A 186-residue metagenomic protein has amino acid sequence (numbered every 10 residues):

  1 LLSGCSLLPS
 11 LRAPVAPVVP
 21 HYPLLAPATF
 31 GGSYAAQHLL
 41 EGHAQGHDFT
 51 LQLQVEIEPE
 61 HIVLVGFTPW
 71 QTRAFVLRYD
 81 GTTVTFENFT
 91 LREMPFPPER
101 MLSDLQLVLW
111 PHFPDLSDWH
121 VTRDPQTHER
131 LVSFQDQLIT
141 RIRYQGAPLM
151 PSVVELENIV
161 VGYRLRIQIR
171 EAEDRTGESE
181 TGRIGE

Functional and structural regions predicted by a protein language model:
L2-G4: C-terminal motif of bacterial Sec signal peptides marking the signal peptidase cleavage site
S6-P17, P27, L39-E41, Q54 (+3 more regions): Mature, soluble, non-transmembrane domains
L25-P59: Post-signal-peptide N-terminal segment of Sec-exported extracytoplasmic proteins
Q45-D80: Extracytoplasmic beta-rich ectodomain segments of secreted or membrane-anchored proteins
